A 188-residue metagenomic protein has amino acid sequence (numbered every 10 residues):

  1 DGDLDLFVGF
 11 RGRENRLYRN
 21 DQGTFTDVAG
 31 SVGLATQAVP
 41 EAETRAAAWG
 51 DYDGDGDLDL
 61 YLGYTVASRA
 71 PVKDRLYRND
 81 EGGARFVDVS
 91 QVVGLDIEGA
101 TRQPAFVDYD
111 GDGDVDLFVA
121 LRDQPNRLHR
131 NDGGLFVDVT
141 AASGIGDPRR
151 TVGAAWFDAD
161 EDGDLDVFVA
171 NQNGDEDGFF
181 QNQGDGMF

Functional and structural regions predicted by a protein language model:
D5-F10, L58-T65, L117-L121, V167-N171: Hydrophobic beta-strand segments that make up the repeating blades of beta-propeller and related beta-repeat
R13, V66-R69, Q124, N173-D175: Short glycine/acidic-enriched loop and turn motifs that connect beta-strands
R19-A42, Y77-G99, R130-R149, Q181-F188: Blade-edge motifs of beta-propeller repeat domains
P40-G50, G54-A70: A generic tandem-repeat structural signature
T44-G54, V92, T101-G111, V152-E161 (+1 more regions): Beta-propeller blade termini
A120, P148, V152, W156 (+3 more regions): Beta-propeller domains
